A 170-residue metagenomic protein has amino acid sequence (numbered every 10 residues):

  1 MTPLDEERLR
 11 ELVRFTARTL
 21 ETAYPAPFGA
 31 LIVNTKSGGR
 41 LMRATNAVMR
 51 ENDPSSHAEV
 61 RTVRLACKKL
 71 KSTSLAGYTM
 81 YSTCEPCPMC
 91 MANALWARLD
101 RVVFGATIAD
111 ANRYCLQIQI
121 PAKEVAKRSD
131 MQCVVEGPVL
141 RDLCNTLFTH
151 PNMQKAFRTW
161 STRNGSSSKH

Functional and structural regions predicted by a protein language model:
M1-E21, P86, N93-H170: Zinc-dependent deaminase
L12, A58, T62-A66: Stable alpha-helical structural segments in soluble proteins, enriched in small hydrophobic residues
A23-P27: Short, flexible loop/turn motifs enriched in small residues
F28-G38: Short beta-strand scaffold segments in enzyme catalytic cores
G39-V48: Short beta->alpha transition motifs characteristic of CBS
V48-R61: A short, polar/charged loop-to-alpha-helix boundary motif
V63-A97: Helix-adjacent hinge/juxtasegments
